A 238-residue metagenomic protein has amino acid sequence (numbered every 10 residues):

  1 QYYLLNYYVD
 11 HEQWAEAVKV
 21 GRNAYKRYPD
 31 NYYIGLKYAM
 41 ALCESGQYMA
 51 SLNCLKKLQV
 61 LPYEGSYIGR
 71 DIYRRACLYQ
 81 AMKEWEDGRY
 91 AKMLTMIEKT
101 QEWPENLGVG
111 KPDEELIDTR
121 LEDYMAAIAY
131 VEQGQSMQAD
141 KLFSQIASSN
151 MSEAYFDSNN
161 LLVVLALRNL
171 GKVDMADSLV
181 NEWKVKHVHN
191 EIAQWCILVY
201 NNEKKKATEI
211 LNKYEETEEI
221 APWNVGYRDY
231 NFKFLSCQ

Functional and structural regions predicted by a protein language model:
Y2, Y33, Y67-D71, R75 (+4 more regions): Start-of-helix register in tetratricopeptide repeats
Y3-E12, N190-L198: Alpha-helical segment of the N-proximal tetratricopeptide repeat
N6, M40, M82, I128 (+2 more regions): Residue-level recognition of tetratricopeptide repeat
A15-Y25, M49-P62, R89-E102, S136-A147 (+2 more regions): Alpha-helical repeat scaffolds
R27, V60-D71, W103-L116, S148-A154 (+1 more regions): Flexible helix-coil transition and linker loops at the boundaries of alpha-helical arrays
D118-M175: Repeat-solenoid scaffold signature
D177-Q238: Terminal, low-structured helical/coil segments at or just beyond the last alpha-helical repeat
